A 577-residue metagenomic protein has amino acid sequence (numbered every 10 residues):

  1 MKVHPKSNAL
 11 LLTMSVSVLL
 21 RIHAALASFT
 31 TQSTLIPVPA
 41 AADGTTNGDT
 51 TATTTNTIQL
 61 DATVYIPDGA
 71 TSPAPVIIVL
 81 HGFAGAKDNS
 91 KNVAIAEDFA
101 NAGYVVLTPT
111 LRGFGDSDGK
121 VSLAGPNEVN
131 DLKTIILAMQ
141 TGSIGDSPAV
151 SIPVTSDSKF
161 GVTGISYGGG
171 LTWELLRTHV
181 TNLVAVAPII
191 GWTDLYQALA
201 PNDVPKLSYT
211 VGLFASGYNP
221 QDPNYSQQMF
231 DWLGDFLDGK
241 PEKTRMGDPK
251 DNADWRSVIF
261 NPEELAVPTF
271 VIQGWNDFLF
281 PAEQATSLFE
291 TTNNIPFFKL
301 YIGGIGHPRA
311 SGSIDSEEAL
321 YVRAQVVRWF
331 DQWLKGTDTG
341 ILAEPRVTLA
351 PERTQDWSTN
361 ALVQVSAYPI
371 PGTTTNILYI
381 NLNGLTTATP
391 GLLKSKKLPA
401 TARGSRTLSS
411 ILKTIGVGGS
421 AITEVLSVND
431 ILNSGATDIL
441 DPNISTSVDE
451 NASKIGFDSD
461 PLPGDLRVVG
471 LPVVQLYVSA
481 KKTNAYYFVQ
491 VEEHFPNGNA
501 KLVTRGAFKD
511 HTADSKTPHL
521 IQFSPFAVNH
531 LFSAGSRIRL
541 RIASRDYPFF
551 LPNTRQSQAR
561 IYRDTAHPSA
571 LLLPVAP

Functional and structural regions predicted by a protein language model:
L26-A70, G464: N-terminal cap/lid segment of alpha/beta-hydrolase-fold proteins
I58, N101, V129, T141 (+4 more regions): Accessory cap/linker subdomain of secreted extracellular hydrolases
A70-A74, L80-A102, L107-D118, L279-P281: Short substrate-entry loop that stabilizes the transition state in hydrolases
G115-S143, V154-S156, I314-V322, F488: Catalytic nucleophile-loop/oxyanion-hole region of alpha/beta-hydrolase and closely related hydrolase-like folds
L265, V271-Q273: Short beta-strand/loop motif that positions the catalytic acidic residue of the alpha/beta-hydrolase fold
P281-E290: Short alpha-helix in the alpha/beta-hydrolase fold that links the catalytic acid
T292-R309: Catalytic histidine neighborhood in serine/cysteine hydrolases with alpha/beta-hydrolase-type architecture
E317-P577: C-terminal, loop-rich substrate-recognition/catalytic regions characterized by aromatic stacking residues
